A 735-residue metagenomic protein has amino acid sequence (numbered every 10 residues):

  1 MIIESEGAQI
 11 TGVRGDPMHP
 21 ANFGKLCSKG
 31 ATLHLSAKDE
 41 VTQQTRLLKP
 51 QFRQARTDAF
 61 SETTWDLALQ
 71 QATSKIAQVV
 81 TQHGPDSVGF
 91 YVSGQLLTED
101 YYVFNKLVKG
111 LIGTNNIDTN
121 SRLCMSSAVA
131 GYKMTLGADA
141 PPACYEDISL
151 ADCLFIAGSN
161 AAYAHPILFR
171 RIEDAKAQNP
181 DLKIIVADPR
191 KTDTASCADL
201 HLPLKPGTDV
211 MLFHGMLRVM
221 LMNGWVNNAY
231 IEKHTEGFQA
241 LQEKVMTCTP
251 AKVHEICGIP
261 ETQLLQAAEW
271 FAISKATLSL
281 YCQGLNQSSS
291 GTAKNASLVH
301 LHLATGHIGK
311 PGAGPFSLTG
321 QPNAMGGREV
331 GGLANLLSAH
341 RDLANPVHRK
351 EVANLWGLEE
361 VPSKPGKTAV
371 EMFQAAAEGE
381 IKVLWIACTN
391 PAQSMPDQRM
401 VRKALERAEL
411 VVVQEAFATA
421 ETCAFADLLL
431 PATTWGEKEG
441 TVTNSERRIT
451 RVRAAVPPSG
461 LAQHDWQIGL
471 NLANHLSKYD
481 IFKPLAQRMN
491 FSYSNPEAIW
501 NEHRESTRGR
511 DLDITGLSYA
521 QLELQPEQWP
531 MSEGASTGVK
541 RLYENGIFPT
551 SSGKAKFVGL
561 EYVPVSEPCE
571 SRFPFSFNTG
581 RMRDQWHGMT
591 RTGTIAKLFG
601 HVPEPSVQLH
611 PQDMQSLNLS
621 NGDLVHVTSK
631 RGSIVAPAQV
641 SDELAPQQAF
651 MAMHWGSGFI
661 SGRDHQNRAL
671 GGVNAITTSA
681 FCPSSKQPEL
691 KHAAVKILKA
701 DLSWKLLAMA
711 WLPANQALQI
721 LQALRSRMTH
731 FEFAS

Functional and structural regions predicted by a protein language model:
M1-W225, K233-H234, L241, T247 (+11 more regions): N-terminal export/assembly segments and adjacent metallocofactor-ligating motifs of anaerobic energy-metabolism
A55-E62, N223-E261, S338-E351, W356-E360 (+6 more regions): N-terminal leader/propeptide and maturation segments of large enzyme subunits in energy/redox metabolism and hydrolases
H83-S87, V226-I231, L278, G309-F316 (+1 more regions): Flexible, glycine/charged-enriched surface loops at secondary-structure junctions
G89-L97, I256-I259, C282-S289, Q321 (+1 more regions): Conserved short loop/turn motifs at secondary-structure junctions
Y102-E173, P180-A187, V210-H214, H302-F425 (+3 more regions): Extended redox/cofactor-interaction regions of prokaryotic respiratory oxidoreductases
L154, C197-A198, T247-A251, L280-L285 (+1 more regions): Flexible glycine/proline-enriched surface loops and loop-helix/loop-strand junctions
S196-L204, P431-T433, E437, R447-S459 (+1 more regions): Short beta-alpha connecting loops at secondary-structure transitions that line or flank enzyme active sites
S459, D465-Q525, T592-Q608, Q612-S735: Long, contiguous, secondary-structure-rich segments that constitute the structural scaffold of globular domains
